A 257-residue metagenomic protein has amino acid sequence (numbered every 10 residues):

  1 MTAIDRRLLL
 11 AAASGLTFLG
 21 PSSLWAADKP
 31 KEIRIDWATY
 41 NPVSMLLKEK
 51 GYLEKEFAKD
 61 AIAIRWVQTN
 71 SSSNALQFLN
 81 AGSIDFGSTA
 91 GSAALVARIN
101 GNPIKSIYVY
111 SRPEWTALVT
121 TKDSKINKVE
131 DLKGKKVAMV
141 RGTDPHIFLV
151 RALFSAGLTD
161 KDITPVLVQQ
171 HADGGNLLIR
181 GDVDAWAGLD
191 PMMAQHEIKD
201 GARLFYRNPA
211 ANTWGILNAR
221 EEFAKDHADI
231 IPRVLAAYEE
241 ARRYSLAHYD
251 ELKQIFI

Functional and structural regions predicted by a protein language model:
M1-L16: N-terminal secretory signal peptides and thylakoid transit peptides that target proteins across membranes
T2, L46, L217: Residues that recognize and position ribonucleotide moieties
A11, G134, I198: Phosphate-coordinating loops and pocket residues in cytosolic domains that bind phosphorylated ligands
G15, K55, S155, A236 (+1 more regions): A generic structural signal for well-ordered alpha-helical segments enriched in polar/charged residues
T17-P21: Hydrophobic membrane-targeting alpha-helices
S22-A26: Sec/Tat signal peptide C-region and signal peptidase I cleavage site
A27-D160, P165-G174, R180, D184-D190 (+1 more regions): Short, glycine-/small- and polar/acidic-enriched structural segments that line small-molecule recognition paths
S92, P165-V166, H171-I257: Pocket-lining segment of extracytoplasmic ligand-binding domains
